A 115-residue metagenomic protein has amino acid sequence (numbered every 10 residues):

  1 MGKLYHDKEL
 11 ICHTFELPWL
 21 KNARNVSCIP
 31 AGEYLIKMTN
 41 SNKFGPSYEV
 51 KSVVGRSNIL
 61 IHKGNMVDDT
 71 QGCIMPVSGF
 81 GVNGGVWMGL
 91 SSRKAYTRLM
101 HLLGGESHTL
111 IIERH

Functional and structural regions predicted by a protein language model:
M1-H115: Catalytic phosphate/metal-binding cores of nucleic-acid and nucleotide-processing enzymes, i.e., regions that mediate
